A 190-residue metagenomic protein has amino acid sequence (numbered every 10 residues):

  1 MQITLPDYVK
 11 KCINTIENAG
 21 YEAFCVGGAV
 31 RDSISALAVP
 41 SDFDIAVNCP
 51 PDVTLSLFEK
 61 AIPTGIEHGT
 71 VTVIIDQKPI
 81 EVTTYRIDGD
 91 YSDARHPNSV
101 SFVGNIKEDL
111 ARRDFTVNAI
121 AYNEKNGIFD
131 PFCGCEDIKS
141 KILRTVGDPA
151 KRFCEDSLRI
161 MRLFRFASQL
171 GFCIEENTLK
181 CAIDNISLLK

Functional and structural regions predicted by a protein language model:
M1-K190: Catalytic cores of the polymerase beta-like nucleotidyltransferase superfamily and closely associated nucleotide
